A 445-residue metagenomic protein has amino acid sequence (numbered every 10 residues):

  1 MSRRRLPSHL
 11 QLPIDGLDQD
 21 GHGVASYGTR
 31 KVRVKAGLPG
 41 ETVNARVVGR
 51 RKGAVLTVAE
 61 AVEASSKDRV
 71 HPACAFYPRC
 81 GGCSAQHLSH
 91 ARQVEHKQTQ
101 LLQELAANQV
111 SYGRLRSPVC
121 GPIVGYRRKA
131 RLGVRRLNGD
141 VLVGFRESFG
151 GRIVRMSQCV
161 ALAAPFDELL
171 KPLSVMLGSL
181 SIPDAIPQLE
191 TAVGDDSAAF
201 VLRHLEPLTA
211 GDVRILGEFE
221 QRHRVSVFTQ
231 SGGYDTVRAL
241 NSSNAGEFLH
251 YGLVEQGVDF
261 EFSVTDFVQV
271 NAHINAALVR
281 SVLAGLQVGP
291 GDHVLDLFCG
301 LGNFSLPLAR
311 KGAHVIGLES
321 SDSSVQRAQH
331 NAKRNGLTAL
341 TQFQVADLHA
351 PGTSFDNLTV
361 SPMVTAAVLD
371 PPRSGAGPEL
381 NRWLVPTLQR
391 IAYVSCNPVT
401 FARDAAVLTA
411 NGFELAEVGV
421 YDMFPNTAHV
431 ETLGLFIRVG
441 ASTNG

Functional and structural regions predicted by a protein language model:
M1-F76, Q342-F343, L348: Terminal RNA-binding accessory module
S2-L10, Q19, P207-G445: Rossmann-like S-adenosyl-L-methionine
G23-G28, G144-S148, A328: Short, acidic/hydrophobic/Gly-rich beta-strand patch recurrent on exposed beta strands that often constitutes part
G37, R46-R50, G133-L137, A192-G194 (+1 more regions): Short beta-strand micro-motifs enriched in acidic
N44-R46, R131, L295: Hydrophobic beta-strand signal
E60-P72, P78-I186: Extended interfacial segments that mediate partner engagement and assembly in macromolecular machines
R116-I123, Q188-T191, G233-R238, G419-M423: Short, solvent-exposed loop/turn elements at beta->coil junctions and helix N-caps that rim active or binding pockets
